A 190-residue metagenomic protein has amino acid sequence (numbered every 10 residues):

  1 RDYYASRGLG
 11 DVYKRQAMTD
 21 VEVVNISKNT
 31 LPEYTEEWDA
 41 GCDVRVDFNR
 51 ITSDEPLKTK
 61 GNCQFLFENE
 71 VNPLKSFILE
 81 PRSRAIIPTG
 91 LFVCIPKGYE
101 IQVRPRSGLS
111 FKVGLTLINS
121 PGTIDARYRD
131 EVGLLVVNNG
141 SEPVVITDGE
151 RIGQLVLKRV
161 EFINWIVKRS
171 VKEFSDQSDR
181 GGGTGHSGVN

Functional and structural regions predicted by a protein language model:
R1-Q16: Single conserved hydrophobic/aromatic residue that forms the stacking wall/gate of nucleotide- or nucleobase-binding
R15-N190: DUTPase catalytic domain/fold
